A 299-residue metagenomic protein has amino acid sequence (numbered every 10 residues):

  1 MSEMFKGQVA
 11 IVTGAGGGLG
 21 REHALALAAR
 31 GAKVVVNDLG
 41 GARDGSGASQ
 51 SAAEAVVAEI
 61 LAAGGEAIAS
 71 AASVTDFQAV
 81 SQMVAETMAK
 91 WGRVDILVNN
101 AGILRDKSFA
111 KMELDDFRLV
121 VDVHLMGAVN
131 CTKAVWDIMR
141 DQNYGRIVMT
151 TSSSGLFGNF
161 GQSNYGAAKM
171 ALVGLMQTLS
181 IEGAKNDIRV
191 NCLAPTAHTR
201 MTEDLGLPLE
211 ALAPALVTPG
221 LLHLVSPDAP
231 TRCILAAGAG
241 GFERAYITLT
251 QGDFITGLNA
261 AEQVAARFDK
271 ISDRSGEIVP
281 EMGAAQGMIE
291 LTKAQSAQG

Functional and structural regions predicted by a protein language model:
S2-V36: Canonical Rossmann dinucleotide-binding motif of NAD(H)/NADP(H)-dependent dehydrogenases/reductases, specifically
M4-K6, A63-E66, E86-N99, R105-S108 (+2 more regions): A glycine-rich helix->loop->beta "capping" turn within Rossmann-like NAD(P)(H)-dependent oxidoreductase domains
Q50-E54, A71-Q82, L114: The beta1-alpha1 cofactor-binding region of Rossmann-like NAD(H)/NADP(H)-dependent oxidoreductases
I60, S108-F109, D116-R118: Substrate-binding pocket helix/loop in short-chain dehydrogenase/reductase
T132, A168: Active-site helix of classical SDR
S152: Residue(s) in the substrate-gating loop at a strand-loop-helix junction that position the organic substrate next
C192, L209-Q298: C-terminal helical subdomain
